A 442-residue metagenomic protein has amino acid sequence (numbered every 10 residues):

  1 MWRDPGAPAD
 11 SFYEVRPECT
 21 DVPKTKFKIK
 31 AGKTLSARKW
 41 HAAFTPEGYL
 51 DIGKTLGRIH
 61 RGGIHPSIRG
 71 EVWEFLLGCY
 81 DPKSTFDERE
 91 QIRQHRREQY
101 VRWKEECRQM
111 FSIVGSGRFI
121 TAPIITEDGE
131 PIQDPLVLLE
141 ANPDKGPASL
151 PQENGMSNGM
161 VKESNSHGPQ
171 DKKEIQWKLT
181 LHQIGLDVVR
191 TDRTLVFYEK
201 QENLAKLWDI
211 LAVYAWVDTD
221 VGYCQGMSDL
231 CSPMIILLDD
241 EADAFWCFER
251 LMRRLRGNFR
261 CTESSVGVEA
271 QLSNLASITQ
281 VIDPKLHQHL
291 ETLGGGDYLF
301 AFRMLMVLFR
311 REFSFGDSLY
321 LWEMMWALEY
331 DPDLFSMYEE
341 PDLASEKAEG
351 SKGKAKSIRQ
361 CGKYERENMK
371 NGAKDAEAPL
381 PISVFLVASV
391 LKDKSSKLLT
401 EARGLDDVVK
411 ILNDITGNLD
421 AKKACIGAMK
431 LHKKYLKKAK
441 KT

Functional and structural regions predicted by a protein language model:
M1-T442: Eukaryotic endosomal/vacuolar membrane-trafficking regulators centered on PX-domain-mediated PI3P pathways
